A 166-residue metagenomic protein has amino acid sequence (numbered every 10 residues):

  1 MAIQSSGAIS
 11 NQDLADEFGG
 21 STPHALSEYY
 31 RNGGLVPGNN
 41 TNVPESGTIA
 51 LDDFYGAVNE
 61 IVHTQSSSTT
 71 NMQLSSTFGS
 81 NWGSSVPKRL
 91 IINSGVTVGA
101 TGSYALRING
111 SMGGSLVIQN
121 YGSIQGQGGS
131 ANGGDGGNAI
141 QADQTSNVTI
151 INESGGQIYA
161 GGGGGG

Functional and structural regions predicted by a protein language model:
A2, T69, G83, S111-G114 (+1 more regions): Exposed regions on extracellular, virion, or secretory-pathway luminal proteins
A2-V62, N71-S85: N-terminal low-complexity, intrinsically disordered "leader/linker" segments enriched in small/polar and basic residues
R31, K88-R89, R107: Arginine residue identity/basic-tract feature
L51, P87-R89, S103, S115: A common structural microfeature
I61-S66, S84-V98, Q119: Glycine-rich repeat segments that build the extracellular carbohydrate-interaction surface of secreted and virion
S94-I108, G113-G114, Q119-Q144, E153-G166: Glycine-centered low-complexity coil/loop motifs and glycine-rich tracts, especially the flexible linkers
V148-I150: Ankyrin repeat structural motif
